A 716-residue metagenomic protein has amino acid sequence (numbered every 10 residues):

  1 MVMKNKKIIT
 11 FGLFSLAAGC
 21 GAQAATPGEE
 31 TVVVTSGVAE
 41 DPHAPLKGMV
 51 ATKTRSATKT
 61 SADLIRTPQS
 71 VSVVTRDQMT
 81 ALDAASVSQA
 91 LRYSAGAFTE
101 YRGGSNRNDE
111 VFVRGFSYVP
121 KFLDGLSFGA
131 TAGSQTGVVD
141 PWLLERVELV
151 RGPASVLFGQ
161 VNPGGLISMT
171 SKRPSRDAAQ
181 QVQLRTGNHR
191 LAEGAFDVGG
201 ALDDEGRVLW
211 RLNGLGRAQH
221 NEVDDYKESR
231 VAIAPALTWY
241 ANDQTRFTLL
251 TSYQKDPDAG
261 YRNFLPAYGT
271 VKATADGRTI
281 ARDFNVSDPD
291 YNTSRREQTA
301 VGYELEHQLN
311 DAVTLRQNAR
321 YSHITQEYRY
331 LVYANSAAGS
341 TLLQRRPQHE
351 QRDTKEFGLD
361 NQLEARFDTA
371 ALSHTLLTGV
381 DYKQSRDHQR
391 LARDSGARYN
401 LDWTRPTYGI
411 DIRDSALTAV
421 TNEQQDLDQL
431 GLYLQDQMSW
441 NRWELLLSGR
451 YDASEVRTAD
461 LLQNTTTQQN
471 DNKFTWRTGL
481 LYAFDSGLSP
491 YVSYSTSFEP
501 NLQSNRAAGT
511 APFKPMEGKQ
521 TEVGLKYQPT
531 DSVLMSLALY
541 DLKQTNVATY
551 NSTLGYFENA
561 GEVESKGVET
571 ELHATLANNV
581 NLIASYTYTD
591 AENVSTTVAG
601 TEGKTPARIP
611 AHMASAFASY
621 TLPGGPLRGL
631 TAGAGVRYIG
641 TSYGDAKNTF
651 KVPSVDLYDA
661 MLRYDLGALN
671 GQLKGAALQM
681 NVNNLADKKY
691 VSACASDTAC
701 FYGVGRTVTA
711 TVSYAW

Functional and structural regions predicted by a protein language model:
M49-V71, R76, S88-S127, E145: Extracytoplasmic beta-strand/coil segments of soluble accessory domains associated with Gram-negative outer-membrane
T99, E110, L126-R151, T170-S171 (+1 more regions): Short acidic/polar hinge/loop motifs at secondary-structure boundaries that mediate gating or recognition
A130, W142-E145, V156-P235, A241-T245 (+3 more regions): Outer-membrane beta-barrel translocator/receptor signature
R217-N221, I233-Q308, H323-T354, A397-T421 (+3 more regions): Acidic/polar loop-and-plug regions of large Gram-negative outer-membrane beta-barrel proteins
T238-N242, T354, S373-L377, D381-S385 (+1 more regions): Structural signature of Gram-negative outer-membrane beta-barrels, strongest in the C-terminal barrel of TonB-dependent
E304-R320, I324-V332, P490, P515-T575 (+3 more regions): Membrane-embedded beta-barrel scaffold of Gram-negative outer-membrane proteins
R352, T375-L376, T521, A607-W716: Conserved C-terminal beta-signal and adjacent last beta-strands/turns of outer-membrane beta-barrel proteins
R442, D541, N559-A646, S713-A715: Gram-negative outer-membrane beta-barrel transporters
